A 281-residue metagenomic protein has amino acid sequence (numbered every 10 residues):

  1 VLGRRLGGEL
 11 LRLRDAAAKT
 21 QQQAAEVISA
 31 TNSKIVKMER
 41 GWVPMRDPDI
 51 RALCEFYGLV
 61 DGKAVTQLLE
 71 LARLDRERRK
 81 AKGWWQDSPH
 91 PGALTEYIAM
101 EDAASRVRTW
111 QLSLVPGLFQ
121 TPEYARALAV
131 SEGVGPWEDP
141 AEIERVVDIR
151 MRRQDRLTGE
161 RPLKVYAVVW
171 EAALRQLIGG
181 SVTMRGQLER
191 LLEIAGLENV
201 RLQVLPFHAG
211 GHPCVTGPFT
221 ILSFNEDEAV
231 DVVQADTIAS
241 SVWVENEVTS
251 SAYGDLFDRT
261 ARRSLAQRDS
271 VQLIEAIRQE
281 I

Functional and structural regions predicted by a protein language model:
L2-G8, Q22-E26, R40, P44-R175 (+3 more regions): Interdomain hinge/linker segments and adjacent boundary elements that couple functional modules
G3, A16-A17, G180: Alpha-helix N-cap/helix-initiation motif
L10-R14: Short, amphipathic alpha-helical "recognition" segments used to contact nucleic acids or chromatin
A17-V36: Short alpha-helical DNA-recognition segment
K34-E39, I238, V242: A ubiquitous short alpha-helical element
R161, V168, L174-I281: C-terminal regulatory/effector modules of DNA-binding transcriptional regulators
